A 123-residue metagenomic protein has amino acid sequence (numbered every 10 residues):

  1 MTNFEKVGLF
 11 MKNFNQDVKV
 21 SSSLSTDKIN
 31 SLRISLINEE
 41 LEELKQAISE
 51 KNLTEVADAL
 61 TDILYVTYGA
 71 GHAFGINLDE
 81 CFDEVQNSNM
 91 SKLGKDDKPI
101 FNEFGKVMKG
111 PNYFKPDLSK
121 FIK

Functional and structural regions predicted by a protein language model:
M1-L60, L64-K123: Flexible "arm" and connector segments at domain edges
